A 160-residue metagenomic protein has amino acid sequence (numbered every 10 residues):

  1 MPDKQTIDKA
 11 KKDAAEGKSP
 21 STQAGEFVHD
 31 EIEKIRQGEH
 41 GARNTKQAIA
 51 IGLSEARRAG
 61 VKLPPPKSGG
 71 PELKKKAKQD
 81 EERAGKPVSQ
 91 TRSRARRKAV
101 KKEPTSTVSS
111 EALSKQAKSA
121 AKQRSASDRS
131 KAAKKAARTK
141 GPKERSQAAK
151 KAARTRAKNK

Functional and structural regions predicted by a protein language model:
M1-K160: A charge-rich, low-complexity, intrinsically flexible signal that marks solvent-exposed coils, linkers, repeats
